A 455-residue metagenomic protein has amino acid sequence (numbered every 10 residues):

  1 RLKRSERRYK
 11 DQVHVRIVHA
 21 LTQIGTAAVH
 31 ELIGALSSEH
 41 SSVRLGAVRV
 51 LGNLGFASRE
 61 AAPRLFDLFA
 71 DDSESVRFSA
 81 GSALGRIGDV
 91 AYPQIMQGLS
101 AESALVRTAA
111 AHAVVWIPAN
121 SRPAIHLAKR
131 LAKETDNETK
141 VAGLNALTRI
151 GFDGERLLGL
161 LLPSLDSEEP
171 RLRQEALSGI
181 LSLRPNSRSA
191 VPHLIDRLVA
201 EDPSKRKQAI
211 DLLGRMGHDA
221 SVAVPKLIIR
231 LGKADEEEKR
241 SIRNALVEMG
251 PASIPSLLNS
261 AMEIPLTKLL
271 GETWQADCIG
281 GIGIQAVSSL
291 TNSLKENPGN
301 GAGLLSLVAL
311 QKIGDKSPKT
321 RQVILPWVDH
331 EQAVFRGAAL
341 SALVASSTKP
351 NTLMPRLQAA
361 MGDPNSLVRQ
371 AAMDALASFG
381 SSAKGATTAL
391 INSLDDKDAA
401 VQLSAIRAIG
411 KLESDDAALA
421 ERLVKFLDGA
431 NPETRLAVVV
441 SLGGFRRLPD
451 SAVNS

Functional and structural regions predicted by a protein language model:
R1-S5, T26-S37, F56-A70, D89-S100 (+11 more regions): Amphipathic alpha-helical scaffolding segments comprising HEAT/armadillo-like alpha-solenoid repeats
R7-T26, G34, S42-A57, S75-D89 (+15 more regions): Structural detector for internal amphipathic alpha-helices that build alpha-solenoid repeat scaffolds
